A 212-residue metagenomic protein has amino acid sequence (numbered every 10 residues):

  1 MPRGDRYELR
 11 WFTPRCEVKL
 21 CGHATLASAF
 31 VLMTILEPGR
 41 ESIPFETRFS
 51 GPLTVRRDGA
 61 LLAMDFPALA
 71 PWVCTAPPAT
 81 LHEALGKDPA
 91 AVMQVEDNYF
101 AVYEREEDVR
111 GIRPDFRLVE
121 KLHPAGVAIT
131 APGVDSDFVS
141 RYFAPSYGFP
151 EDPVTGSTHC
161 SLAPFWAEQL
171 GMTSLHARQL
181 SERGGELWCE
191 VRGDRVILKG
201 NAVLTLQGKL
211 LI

Functional and structural regions predicted by a protein language model:
M1-L20, A24-I212: Active-site proximal loop and beta-alpha junction motif in alpha/beta enzyme cores
